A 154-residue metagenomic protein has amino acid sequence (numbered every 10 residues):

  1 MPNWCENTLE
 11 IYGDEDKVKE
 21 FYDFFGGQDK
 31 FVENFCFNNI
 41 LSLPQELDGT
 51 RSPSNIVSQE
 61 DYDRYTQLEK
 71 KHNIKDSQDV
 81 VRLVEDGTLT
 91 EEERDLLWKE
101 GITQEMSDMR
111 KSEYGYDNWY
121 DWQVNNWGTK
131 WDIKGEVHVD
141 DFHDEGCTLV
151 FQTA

Functional and structural regions predicted by a protein language model:
M1-A154: Long, contiguous binding/interaction regions
